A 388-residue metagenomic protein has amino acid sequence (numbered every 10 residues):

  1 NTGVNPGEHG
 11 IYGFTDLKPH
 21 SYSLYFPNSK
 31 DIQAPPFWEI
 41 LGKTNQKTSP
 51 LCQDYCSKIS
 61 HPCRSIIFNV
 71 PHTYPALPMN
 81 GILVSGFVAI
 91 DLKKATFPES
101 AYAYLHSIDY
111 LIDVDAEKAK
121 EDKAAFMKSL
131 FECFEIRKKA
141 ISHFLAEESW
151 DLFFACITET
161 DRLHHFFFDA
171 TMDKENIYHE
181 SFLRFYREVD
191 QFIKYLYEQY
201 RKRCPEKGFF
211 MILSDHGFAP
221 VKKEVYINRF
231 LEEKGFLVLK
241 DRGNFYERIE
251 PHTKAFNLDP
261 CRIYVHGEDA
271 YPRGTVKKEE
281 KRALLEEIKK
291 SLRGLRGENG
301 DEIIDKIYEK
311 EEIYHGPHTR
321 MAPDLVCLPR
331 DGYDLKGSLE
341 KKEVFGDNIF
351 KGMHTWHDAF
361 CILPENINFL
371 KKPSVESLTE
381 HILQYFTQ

Functional and structural regions predicted by a protein language model:
N1-E175, K254-G274, K278-E302: His/Asp/Glu-rich, glycine-adjacent segments that coordinate divalent cations and/or stabilize oxyanion chemistry on
A34, L41, K240, N244-H381 (+1 more regions): Active-site neighborhoods of enzymes that stabilize oxyanions during catalysis
K47, A146-D151, Y197-F210, R293-Y308 (+2 more regions): Surface-exposed helix-capping loop/turn segments at secondary-structure junctions
Q53-D54, F68-T73, K207-F209, S214 (+2 more regions): Acidic carboxylate-rich catalytic motifs and surrounding loops in phosphoryl-/glycosyl-chemistry enzymes
G81-S85, D169-D173, E224-E233, K341-V344: Short secondary-structure boundary/capping segments
L152-C156, M211, I362: Structural motif
F166-D169, K174-Y195, Q199: Extended hydrophobic/aromatic segments used for targeting, binding, or gating
R187-L231, D305-K310, H318, V326-L328 (+2 more regions): Metal-dependent active-site segment of extracytoplasmic phospho-/sulfohydrolases and closely related
